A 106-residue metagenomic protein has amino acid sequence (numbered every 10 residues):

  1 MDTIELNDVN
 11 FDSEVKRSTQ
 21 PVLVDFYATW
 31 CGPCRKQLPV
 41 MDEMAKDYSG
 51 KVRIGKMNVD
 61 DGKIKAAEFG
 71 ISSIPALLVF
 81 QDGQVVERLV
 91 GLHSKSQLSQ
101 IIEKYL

Functional and structural regions predicted by a protein language model:
D2, Y27, R53-G55: Conserved Rossmann-like nucleotide-binding pocket used by diverse enzymes that bind dinucleotide cofactors
T3-P21, K63: A short beta-strand-turn-helix
T19, F26-W30, S73: Short pre-active-site segment immediately N-terminal to redox-active cysteine/selenocysteine motifs in thiol-based
T19-P21, K36-M57: Conserved helix-turn-beta segment immediately C-terminal to the redox Cys motif in thioredoxin-like folds
F26-V40: Conserved redox-active cysteine motifs that mediate thiol-disulfide chemistry, especially di-cysteine Cys-X(1-2)-Cys
V59-A66: Structural microenvironment flanking redox-active thiols in thiol-disulfide oxidoreductases
V79-L106: Non-catalytic, surface beta->alpha helical segment in thiol-disulfide oxidoreductase systems
